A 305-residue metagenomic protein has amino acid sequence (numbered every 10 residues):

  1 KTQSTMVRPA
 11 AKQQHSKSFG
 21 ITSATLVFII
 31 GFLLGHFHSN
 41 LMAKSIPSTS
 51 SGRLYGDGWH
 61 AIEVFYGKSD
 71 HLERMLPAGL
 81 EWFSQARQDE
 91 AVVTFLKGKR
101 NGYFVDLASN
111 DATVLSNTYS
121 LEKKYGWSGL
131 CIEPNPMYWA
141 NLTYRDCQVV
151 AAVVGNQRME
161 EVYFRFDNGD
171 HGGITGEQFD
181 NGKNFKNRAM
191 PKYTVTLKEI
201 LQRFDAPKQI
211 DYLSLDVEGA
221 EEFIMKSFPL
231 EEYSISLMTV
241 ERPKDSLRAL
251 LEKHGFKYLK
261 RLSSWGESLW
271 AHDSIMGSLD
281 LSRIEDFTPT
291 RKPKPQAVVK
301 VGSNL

Functional and structural regions predicted by a protein language model:
K1-T5: Short, Lys/Arg-enriched N-terminal segments with co-localized hydrophobic residues within the first ~10-30 amino acids
V7-L305: Phosphate/nucleotide-binding beta-alpha loop and adjacent structural elements of enzyme active sites
